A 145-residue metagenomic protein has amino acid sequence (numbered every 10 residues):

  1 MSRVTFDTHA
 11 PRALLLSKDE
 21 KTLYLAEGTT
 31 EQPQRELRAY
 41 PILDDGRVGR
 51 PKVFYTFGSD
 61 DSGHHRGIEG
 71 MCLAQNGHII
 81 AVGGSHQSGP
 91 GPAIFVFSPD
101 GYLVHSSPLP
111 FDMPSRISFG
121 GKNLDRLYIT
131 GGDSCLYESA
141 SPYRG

Functional and structural regions predicted by a protein language model:
M1, L14, L23, L37-A39 (+2 more regions): Hydrophobic beta-strand positions in blades of beta-propellers and related beta-sheet-rich domains
M1-S2, D44-K52, G101-H105, R144-G145: Beta-strand initiation motifs
R3-L25, E31, F57-V82, F111-R126: Beta-rich, blade/repeat-based domains predominating in secreted/periplasmic proteins but also intracellular
A10, L23, Q32, G46 (+4 more regions): Flexible, glycine-rich phosphate/dinucleotide-binding loops and adjacent beta-alpha linkers at cofactor/substrate
Q32-E36, Y40-I42, V48-P51, Y55-P99: Loop/turn-rich, solvent-exposed surfaces of beta-rich toroidal or solenoidal domains
P90-I117: A conserved acidic, glycine/proline-rich C-terminal tail/linker
P114-G145: Blade-level signature of beta-propeller repeat domains, shared across WD40, Kelch, NHL, RCC1 and BNR/Asp-box propellers
